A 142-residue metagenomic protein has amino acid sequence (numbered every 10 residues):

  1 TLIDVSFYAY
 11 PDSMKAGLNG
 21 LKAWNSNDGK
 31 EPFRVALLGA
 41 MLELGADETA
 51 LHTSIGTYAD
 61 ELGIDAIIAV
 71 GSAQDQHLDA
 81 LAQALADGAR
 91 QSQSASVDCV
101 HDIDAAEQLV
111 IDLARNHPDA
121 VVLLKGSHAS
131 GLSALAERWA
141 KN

Functional and structural regions predicted by a protein language model:
T1-N142: ATP-dependent carboxylate-amine ligase
